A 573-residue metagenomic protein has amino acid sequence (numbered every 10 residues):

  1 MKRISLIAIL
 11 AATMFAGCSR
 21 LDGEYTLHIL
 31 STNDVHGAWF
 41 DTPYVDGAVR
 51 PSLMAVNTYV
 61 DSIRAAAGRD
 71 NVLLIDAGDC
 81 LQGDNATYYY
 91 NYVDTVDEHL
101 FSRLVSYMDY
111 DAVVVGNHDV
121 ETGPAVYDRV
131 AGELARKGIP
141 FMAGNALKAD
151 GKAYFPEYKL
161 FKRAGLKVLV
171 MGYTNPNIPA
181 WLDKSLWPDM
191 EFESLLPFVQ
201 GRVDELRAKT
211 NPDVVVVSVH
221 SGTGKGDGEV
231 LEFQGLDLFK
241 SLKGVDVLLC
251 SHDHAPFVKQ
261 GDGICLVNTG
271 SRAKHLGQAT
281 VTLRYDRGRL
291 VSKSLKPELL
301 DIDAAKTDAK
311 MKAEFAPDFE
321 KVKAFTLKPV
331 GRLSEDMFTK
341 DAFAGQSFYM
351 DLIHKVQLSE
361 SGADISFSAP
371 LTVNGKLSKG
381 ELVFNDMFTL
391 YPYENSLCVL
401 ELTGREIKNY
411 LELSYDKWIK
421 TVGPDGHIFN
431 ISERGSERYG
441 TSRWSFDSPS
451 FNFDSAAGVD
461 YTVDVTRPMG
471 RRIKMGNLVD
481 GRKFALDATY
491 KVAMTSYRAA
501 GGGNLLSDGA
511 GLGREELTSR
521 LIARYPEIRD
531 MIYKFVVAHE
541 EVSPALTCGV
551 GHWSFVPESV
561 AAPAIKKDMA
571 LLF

Functional and structural regions predicted by a protein language model:
I4-T13: Sec-dependent N-terminal signal peptides
C18-A304, K310, A344-V356, S366 (+1 more regions): Acidic, metal/ion-coordinating pockets
L21-T26, G37-R50, M54-A65, Y107 (+3 more regions): Catalytic centers of hydrolytic enzymes
